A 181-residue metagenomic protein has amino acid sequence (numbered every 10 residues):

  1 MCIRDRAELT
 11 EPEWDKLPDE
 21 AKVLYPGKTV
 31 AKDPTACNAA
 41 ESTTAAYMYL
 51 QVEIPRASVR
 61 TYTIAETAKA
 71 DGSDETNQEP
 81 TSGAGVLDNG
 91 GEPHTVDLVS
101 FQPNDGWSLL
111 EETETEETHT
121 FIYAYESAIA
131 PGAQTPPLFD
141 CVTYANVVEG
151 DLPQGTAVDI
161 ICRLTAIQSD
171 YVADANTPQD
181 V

Functional and structural regions predicted by a protein language model:
M1-D5: Conserved small/polar residues in nucleotide/adenosyl-binding loops
A7-T10, R56-F121: A surface/secretory-pathway sequence property marking extracellular, secreted, or lumenal proteins enriched
L9, W14-L17: N-terminal edge beta-strand
K16-L17, E66, V148-G150: Low-complexity, polar-biased intrinsically disordered regions enriched in Pro/Ser/Thr/Gly
P18, E111, Y125-I129: Short, isolated positions within intrinsically disordered regulatory regions of eukaryotic proteins
D19-V23: Short beta-strand segments of immunoglobulin-like
L24-R56, Y125-V181: C-terminal, structured domain-capping segment
